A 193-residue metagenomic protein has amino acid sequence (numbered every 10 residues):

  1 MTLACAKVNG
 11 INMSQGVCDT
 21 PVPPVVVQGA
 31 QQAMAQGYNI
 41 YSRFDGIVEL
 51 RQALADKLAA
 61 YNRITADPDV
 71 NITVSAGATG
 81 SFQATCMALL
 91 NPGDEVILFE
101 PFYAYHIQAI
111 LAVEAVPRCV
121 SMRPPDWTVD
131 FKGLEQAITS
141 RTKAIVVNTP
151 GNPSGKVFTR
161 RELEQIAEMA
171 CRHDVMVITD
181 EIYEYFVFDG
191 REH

Functional and structural regions predicted by a protein language model:
M1, H106, I166: Aromatic/hydrophobic pocket-lining residues that form π-stacking "cages" and hydrophobic walls in ligand
M1, M13, A30, L54 (+6 more regions): Generic structural signal for small/hydrophobic residues in well-ordered secondary structure, especially within
M1-G77, A84: N-terminal small-domain helix-loop-helix segment of the aminotransferase-like
V8, V113, R172-H173: Helix C-cap/helix->beta junction micro-motif
A66-I72, P92-E95, R141: Short acidic capping loops at alpha-helix termini that bridge into adjacent secondary structure
C86-I110: Conserved PLP-anchoring active-site segment centered on the Schiff-base-forming lysine
L111-R118: A short helix-loop-beta submotif of the ANL/AMP-binding
M122-E192: Active-site phosphate-binding strand-loop segment of PLP-dependent enzymes
